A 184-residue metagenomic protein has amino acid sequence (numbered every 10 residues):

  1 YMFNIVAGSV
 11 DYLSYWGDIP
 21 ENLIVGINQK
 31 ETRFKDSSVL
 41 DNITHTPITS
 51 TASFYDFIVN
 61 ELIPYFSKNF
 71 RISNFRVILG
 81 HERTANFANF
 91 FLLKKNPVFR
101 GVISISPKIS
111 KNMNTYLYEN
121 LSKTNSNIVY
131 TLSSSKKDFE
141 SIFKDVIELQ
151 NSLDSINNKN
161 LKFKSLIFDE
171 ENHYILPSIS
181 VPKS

Functional and structural regions predicted by a protein language model:
Y1-S184: Non-catalytic cap/lid and distal C-terminal segments of serine-dependent acyl enzymes
